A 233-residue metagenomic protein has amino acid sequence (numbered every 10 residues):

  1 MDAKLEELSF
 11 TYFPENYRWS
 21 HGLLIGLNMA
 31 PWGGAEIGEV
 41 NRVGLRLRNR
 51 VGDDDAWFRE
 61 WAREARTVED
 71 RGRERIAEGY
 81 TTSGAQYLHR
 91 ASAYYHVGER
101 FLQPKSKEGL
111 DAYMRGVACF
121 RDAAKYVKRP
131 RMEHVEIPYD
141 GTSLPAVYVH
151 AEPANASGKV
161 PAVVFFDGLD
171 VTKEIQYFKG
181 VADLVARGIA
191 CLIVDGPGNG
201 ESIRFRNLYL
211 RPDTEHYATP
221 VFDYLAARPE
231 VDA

Functional and structural regions predicted by a protein language model:
M1-W57: Long, non-catalytic architectural segments outside compact domain cores
M29-R42, S92-V135: An N-terminal hydrophobic leader/cap segment in hydrolases
R59-D70, A85, H89-G98: Amphipathic alpha-helical repeat scaffolds of TPR domains
R59-W61, A65-V68, D111-G158: N-terminal cap/lid segment of alpha/beta-hydrolase-fold proteins
V160, F165-T172: Active-site glycine-rich loops that stabilize anionic/oxyanionic intermediates across multiple enzyme folds
L169-A182: The serine-hydrolase catalytic nucleophile loop
D183-E201: Conserved alpha/beta-hydrolase
L208-A233: Alpha/beta-hydrolase active-site loop
